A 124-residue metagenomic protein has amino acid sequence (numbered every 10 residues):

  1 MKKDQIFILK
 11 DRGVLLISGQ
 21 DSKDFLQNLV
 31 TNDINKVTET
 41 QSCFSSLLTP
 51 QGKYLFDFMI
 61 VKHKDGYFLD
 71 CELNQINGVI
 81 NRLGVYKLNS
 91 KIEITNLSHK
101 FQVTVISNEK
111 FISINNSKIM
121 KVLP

Functional and structural regions predicted by a protein language model:
M1-P124: Basic, glycine/lysine-rich polyanion-binding surfaces/domains
